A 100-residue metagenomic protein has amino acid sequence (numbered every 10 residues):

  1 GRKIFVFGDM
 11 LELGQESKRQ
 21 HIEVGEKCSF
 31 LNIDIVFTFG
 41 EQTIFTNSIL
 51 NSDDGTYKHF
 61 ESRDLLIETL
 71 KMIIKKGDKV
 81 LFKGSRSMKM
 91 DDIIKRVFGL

Functional and structural regions predicted by a protein language model:
G1-L100: ATP-dependent carboxylate-amine ligase
